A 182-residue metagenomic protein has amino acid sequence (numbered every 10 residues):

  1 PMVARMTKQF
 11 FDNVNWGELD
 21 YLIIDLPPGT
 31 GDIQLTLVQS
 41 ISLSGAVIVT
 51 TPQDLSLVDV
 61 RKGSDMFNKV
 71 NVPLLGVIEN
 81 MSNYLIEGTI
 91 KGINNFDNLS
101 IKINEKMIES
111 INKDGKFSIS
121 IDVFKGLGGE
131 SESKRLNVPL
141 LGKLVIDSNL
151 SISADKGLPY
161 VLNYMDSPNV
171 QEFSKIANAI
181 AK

Functional and structural regions predicted by a protein language model:
P1-V3: A glycine-rich, Thr/Ser-enriched phosphate-binding loop motif common to dinucleotide/cofactor-binding enzymes
R5, Q9, N13-W16, D20-V138 (+1 more regions): Conserved catalytic-core segment of NTP-binding enzymes
L141-I146: Beta-strand->loop->alpha-helix junctions that form or flank phosphate-binding loops in nucleotide-handling enzymes
K156-N169: C-terminal boundary of histidine-terminating zinc-finger modules
D166-K182: Histidine-centered active-site loop/cap adjacent to the catalytic His in serine esterases/O-acetyl transfer systems
